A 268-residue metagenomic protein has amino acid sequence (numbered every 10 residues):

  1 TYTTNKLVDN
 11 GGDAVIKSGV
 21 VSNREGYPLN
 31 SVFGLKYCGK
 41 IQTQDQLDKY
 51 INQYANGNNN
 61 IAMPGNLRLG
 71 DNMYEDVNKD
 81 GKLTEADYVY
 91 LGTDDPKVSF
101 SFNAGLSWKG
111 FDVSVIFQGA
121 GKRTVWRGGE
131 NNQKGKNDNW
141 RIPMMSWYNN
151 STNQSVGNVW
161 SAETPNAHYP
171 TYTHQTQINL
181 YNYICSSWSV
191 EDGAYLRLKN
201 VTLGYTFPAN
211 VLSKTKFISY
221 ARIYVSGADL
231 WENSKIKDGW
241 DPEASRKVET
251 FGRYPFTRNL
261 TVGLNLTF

Functional and structural regions predicted by a protein language model:
T1, S101-N103, N200-G204, T261-G263: Membrane-embedded beta-strand positions in outer-membrane beta-barrel channels/transporters
T1-G92, K134, S146-T164: Conserved small-residue
Y2-K6, W108-G110, G119-R123, N200 (+3 more regions): Transmembrane beta-strands of outer-membrane beta-barrel pores
K17-Q42, T152-S155, V159-A162, Y183 (+1 more regions): C-terminal beta-signal and terminal closure region of outer-membrane beta-barrel proteins
V98-F100, K109-F111, A194, F217-A221 (+1 more regions): Outer-envelope beta-barrel architecture signal
G110-S114, N210-V211: Repeated loop/turn-to-beta-strand initiation elements of outer-membrane beta-barrel proteins
V115, I223-V225, L264: Membrane-embedded beta-strand positions of outer-membrane beta-barrel proteins
A120-R222, G227: Extracytoplasmic gating/loop element in the C-terminal half of outer-membrane beta-barrel translocons and assembly
